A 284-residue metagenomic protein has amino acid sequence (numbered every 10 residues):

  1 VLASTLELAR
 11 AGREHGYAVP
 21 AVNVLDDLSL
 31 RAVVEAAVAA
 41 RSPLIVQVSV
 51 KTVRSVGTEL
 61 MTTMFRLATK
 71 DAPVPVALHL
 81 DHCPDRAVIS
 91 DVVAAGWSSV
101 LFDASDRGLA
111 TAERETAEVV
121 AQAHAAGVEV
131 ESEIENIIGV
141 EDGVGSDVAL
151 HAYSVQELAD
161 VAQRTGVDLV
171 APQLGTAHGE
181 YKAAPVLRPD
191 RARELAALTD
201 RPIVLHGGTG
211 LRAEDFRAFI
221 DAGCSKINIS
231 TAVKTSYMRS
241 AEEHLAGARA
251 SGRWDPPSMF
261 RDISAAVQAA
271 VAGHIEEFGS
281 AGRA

Functional and structural regions predicted by a protein language model:
A3-H15, L25-T52, T58-P75, C83-L198 (+7 more regions): Alpha/beta enzyme core
E14, A18, A104, D255-M259: Short amphipathic alpha-helical segments at helix-loop
P20-V24, L78-C83, P202-G210: Histidine-centered catalytic micro-motifs
N23, H151, I227, T231 (+2 more regions): Hydrophobic alpha-helical scaffolding
V186, L198-R201, F260, S264: Active-site-adjacent C-terminal substructures of enzyme catalytic domains
H244-A284: Extended, intrinsically disordered, low-complexity segments
